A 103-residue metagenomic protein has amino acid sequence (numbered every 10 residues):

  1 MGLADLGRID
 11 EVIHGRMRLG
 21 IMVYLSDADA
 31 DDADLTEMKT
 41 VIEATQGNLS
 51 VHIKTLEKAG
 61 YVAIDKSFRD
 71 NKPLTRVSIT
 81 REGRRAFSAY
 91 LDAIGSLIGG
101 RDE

Functional and structural regions predicted by a protein language model:
M1-D5, V23-S26, R85-E103: Amphipathic alpha-helical dimerization/coiled-coil segments that flank or bridge DNA-binding/regulatory modules
M1-L19, A59-Y61, R81, E103: N-terminal leader segment of winged-helix/HTH proteins
D5, Y24, D34-E37, H52 (+2 more regions): Residue-level recognition of specific faces of alpha-helices
R8-N48: N-terminal helix-turn-helix DNA-binding core of bacterial DNA-binding proteins
T36-K66, N71-K72: Canonical helix-turn-helix DNA-binding module
R69-S88: Basic, amphipathic "hinge/linker" alpha-helix immediately C-terminal to the N-terminal HTH DNA-binding motif
